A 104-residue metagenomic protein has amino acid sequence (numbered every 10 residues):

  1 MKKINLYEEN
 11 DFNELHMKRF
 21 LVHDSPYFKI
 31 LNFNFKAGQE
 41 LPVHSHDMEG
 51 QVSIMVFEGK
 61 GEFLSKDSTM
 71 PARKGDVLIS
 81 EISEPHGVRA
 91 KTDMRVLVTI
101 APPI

Functional and structural regions predicted by a protein language model:
M1-L31: A short, N-terminal "cap"/entry segment at the start of jelly-roll beta-barrel domains of the cupin/DSBH fold
S25, K36, V56, E81-S83 (+1 more regions): A short, compositionally biased micro-patch
L31-D47: Conserved short histidine dyad/triad with adjacent acidic residue
E40-P42, L78, I82-G87: Histidine-centered metal-chelating micro-motifs
E49-E62: Glycine- and acidic-residue-biased ligand/ion/polar-headgroup-sensing regions
F57-E58, R73-K74, T92: A cytosolic small-molecule/anion-sensing beta-strand core signal
K66-I82: Short acidic-glycine-tyrosine-enriched beta hairpin
I82-I104: Ligand-binding loop in jelly-roll beta-barrel domains
